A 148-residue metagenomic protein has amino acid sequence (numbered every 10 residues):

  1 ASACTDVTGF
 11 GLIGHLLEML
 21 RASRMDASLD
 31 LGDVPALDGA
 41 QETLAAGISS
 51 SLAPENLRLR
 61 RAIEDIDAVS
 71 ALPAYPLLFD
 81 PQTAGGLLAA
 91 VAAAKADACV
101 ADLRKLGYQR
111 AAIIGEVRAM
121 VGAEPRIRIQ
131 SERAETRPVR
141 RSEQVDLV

Functional and structural regions predicted by a protein language model:
A1-V148: Glycine-/charge-enriched secondary-structure boundary and capping motifs
